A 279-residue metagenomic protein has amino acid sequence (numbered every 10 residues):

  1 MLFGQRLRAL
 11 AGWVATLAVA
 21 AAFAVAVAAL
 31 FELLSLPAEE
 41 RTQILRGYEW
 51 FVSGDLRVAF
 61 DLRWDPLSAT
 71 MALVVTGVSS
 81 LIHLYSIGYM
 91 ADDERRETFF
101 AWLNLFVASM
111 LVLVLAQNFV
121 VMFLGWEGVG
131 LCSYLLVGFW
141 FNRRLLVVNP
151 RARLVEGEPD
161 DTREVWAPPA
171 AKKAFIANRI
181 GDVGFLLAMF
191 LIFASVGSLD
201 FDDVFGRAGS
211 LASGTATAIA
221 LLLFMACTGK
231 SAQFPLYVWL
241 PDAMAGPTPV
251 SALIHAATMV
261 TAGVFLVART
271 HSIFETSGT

Functional and structural regions predicted by a protein language model:
M1-T279: ...captures the hydrophobic TM-helix bundle architecture rather than a specific catalytic motif, and can also fire on
